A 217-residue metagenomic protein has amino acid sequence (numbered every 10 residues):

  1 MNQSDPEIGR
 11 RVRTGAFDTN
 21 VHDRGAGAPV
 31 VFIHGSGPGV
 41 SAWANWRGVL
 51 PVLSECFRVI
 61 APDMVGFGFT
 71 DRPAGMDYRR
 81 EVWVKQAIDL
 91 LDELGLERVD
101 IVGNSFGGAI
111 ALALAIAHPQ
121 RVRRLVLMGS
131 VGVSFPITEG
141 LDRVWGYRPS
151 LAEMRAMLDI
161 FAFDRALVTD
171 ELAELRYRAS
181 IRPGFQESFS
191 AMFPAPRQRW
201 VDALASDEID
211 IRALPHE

Functional and structural regions predicted by a protein language model:
M1-D18: N-terminal cap/lid segment of alpha/beta-hydrolase-fold proteins
F17-F69: Conserved HGGG/HGGXW glycine-rich cap/lid loop of the alpha/beta-hydrolase fold
P29, C56-R58, E97-D100, R121-R124: Structural signature of beta-strand start/N-cap positions in the alpha/beta core of ABC transporter nucleotide-binding
A42-A44, T70-M76, P136-E139: Conserved catalytic-core motifs of eukaryotic protein kinase domains, centered on the activation segment
L50, A61-V102, A213: Active-site loop/oxyanion-hole signature of alpha/beta-hydrolase fold enzymes
G103, G107, A111: Gly/Ala-rich beta-loop-alpha elbow adjacent to hydrolase catalytic centers
L112-I116, V122-A156: Flexible "cap/lid" loop of the alpha/beta hydrolase fold
R148-H216: Conserved alpha/beta-hydrolase catalytic His-Asp/Glu region
